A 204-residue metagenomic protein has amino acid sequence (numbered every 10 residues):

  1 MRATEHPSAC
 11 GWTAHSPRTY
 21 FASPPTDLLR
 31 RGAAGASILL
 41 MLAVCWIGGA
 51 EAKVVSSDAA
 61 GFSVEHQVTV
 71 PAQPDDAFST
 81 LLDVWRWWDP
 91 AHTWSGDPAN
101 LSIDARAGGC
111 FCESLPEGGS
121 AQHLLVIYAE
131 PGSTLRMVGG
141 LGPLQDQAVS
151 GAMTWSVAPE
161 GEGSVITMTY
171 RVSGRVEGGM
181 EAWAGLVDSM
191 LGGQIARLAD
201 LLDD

Functional and structural regions predicted by a protein language model:
E5, C10-T13, P17-S37: Bacterial N-terminal signal peptides that target proteins for export
G35-W46: Bacterial N-terminal signal peptides
G49-N100: Hydrophobic ligand-binding cavity/cleft-lining segments
A60, Q147-T154: Amphipathic hydrophobic-ligand
H66-V68, Q122-Y128, G151-P159: Hydrophobic/aromatic beta-strand elements that line small-molecule binding cavities or substrate pockets in beta-rich
R86, P90, G96-G142, D200-D204: Glycine-rich portal/gate segments that line the openings of hydrophobic small-molecule binding cavities
G118-S120, P143-Q147, G174-G178: Short, cysteine-centered beta-strand-loop-beta hairpins and adjacent loop/turn segments enriched in charged/polar
V165, T169-D204: A conserved amphipathic terminal alpha-helix motif
